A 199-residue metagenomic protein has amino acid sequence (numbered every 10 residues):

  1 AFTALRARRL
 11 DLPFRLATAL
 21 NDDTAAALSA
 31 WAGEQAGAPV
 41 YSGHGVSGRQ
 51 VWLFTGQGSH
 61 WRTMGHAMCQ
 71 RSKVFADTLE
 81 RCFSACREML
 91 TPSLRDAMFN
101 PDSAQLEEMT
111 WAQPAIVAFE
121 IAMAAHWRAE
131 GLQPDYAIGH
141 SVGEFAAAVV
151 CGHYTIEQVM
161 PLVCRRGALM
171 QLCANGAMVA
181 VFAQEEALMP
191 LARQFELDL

Functional and structural regions predicted by a protein language model:
A1, R15, D23-A27, V74 (+4 more regions): Exposed alpha-helical structural elements
A1-A67, S103, I121-A125, A129: Short, low-complexity connector segments at domain boundaries
A1-F2, P39-Y41, L90-M98, N175: A short, aromatic/hydrophobic, helix- or strand-capping loop or linear motif that either lines the entrance/gate
R15-A17, R49-W52, A85, Q133-Y136 (+1 more regions): Beta-sheet entry/capping signal
T24-A25, S47, W61, L79 (+3 more regions): Alpha-helix initiation and N-capping motif
S29-A30, A36-G37, R87, F99-L199: Acyltransferase
F54-D102: Active-site machinery of serine-nucleophile hydrolases
